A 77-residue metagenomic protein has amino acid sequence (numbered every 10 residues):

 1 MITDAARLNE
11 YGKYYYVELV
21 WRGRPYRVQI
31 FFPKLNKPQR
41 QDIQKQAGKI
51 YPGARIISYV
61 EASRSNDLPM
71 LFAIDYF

Functional and structural regions predicted by a protein language model:
M1-Y14: Short N-terminal "domain-start" leader segments that mark the transition from disordered tails or signal peptides into
I2, G48-F77: Short, mixed-charge low-complexity intrinsically disordered segments
Y11-K13, R22-G23, P52: Intrinsic-disorder/low-complexity loop/linker signature
Y15-L19, R27-Q29: Short linear proline/tyrosine/threonine-rich motifs used for host-factor recruitment and membrane trafficking/assembly
V20, F31-P33, I57: A structural detector for beta-sheet-dominated domains
R24-P38: A short, exposed loop/beta-hairpin motif centered on an aromatic-Gly-Thr core
Q39-I50: Short, non-transmembrane alpha-helical segments in secretory-pathway proteins
